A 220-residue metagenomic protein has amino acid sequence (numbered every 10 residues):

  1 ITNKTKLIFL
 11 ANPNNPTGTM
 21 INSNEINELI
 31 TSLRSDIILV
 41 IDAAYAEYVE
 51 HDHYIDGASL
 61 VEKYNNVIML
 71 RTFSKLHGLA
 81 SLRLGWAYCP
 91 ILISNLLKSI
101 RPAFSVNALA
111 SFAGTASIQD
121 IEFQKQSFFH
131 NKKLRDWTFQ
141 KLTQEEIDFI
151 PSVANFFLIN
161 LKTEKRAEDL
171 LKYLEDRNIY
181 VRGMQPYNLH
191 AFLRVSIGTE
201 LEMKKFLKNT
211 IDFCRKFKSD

Functional and structural regions predicted by a protein language model:
I1-N3, P16-L39, Y45-L76: Active-site pre-lysine segment of PLP-dependent enzymes
L7-P13, L39-A43, P151-V153: Short beta-strands and strand-loop turn motifs
N24, K172-R177, R182, P186-D220: PLP-dependent enzyme catalytic core of the Aspartate aminotransferase-like
N24-E28, S59, K133, W137 (+3 more regions): Alpha-helical scaffolding segments of alpha/beta enzyme cores, especially the outer helices of TIM-barrel or partial
N66-L142, I147-I150: PLP-dependent aminotransferase class I/II
S81, V153, N188-A191: Short acidic/glycine-enriched loop/turn segments that link adjacent beta-strands
K132, Q144-R177, L193, I197: Conserved PLP-binding catalytic core of the aspartate aminotransferase-like
